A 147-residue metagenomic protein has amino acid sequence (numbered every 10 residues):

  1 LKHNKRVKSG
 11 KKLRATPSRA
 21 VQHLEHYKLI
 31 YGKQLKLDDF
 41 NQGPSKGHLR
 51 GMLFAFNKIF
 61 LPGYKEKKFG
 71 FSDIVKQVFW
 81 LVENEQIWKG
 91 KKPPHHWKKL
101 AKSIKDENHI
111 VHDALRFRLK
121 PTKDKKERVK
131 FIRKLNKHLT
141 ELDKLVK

Functional and structural regions predicted by a protein language model:
L1-S72: Conserved NTP/Mg2+-binding pocket subregion across the NTase superfamily
G43-K147: Nucleotidyltransferase catalytic cores
